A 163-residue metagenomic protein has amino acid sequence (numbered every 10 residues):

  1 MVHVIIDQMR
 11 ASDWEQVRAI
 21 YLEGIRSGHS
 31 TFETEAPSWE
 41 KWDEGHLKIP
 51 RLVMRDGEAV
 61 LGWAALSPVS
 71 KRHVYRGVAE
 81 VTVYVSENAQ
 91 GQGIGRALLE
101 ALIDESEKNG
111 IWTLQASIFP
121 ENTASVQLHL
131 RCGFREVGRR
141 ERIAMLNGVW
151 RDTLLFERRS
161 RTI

Functional and structural regions predicted by a protein language model:
H3-V17: A short beta-loop-alpha structural element at the N-terminal edge of CoA-dependent acyl/N-acetyltransferase catalytic
R18-A36: Helix-loop element at the rim of GNAT/NAT acetyltransferase active sites that forms part of the acceptor-substrate
T31-N88, L99-E100, E105, R159-R161: Acetyl-CoA-dependent GNAT
A59-G62, A124, W150: Glycine-rich acetyl-CoA-binding "A-motif" of GNAT/NAT acetyltransferases
A65-P68, H73, Q115-I118, L130 (+1 more regions): Conserved catalytic-core motifs of GNAT/GCN5-like acyltransferases
Q90, A116-V126: Conserved beta-strand-loop-alpha-helix junction that forms the acyl-donor binding cleft
G91-D104, Q127-R131: Conserved acetyl-CoA-binding loop-helix of GNAT-fold acetyltransferases
S106-I118: Conserved GNAT acetyl-CoA-binding A-motif
